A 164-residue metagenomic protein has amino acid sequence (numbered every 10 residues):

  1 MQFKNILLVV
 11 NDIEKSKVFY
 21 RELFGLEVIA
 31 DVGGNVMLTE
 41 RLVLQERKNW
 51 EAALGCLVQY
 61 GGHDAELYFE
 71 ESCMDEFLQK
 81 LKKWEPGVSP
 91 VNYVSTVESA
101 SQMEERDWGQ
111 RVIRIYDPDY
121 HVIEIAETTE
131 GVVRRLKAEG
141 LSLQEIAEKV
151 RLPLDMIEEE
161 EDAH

Functional and structural regions predicted by a protein language model:
M1-E14, A65-L67, T128-H164: N-terminal beta-strand motif that seeds the catalytic metal site of vicinal oxygen chelate
M1-Q2, Q59-D64, D107: Short glycine-enriched loop/turn motifs at secondary-structure junctions
K4, V32-G34, A65, S99 (+1 more regions): Residue-level marker for the onset of beta-strands and adjacent loop->beta junctions in well-ordered domains
I6, E46-N49, D107, R114 (+1 more regions): Short beta->alpha transition motifs characteristic of CBS
L8-W50, L143, D155-A163: Core segments of cupin and vicinal oxygen chelate
I13, L67-D119, E139-L141, K149-E159: Vicinal oxygen chelate
E27-D64, F69, V122-E127: Conserved short beta-strand elements that form part of the metal-binding/catalytic scaffold of enzyme active sites
